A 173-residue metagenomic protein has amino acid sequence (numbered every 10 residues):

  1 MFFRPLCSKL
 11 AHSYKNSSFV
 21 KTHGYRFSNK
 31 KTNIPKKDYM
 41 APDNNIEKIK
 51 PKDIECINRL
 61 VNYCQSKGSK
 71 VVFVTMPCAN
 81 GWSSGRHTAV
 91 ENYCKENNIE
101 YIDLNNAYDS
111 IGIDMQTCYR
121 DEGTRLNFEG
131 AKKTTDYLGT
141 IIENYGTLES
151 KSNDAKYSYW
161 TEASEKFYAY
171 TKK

Functional and structural regions predicted by a protein language model:
M1-K67, K151-K173: Secreted/periplasmic serine-hydrolase-like ester/acetyl group-modifying domain
N29-I111: Flexible, glycine-rich surface segments
R86-T161, E165-K172: C-terminal regions of proteins
